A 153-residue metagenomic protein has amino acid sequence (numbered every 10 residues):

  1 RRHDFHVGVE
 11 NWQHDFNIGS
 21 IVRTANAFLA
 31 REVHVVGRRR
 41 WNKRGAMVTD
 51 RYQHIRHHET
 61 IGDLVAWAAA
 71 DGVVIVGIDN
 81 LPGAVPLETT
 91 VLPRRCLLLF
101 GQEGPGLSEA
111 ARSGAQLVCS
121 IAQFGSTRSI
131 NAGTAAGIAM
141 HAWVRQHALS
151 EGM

Functional and structural regions predicted by a protein language model:
R1-M153: Post-transcriptional modification and biogenesis factors for structured RNAs of the translation apparatus
